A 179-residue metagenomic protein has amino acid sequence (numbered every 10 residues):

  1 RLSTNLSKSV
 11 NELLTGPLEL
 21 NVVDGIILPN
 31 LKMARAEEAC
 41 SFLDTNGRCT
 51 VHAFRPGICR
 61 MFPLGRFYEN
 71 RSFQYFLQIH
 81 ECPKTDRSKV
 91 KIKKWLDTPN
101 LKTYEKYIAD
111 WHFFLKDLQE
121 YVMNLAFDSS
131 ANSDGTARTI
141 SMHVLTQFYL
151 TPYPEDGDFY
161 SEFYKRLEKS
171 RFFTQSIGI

Functional and structural regions predicted by a protein language model:
S3-I179: Short loop/turn segments that flank or connect secondary-structure elements
